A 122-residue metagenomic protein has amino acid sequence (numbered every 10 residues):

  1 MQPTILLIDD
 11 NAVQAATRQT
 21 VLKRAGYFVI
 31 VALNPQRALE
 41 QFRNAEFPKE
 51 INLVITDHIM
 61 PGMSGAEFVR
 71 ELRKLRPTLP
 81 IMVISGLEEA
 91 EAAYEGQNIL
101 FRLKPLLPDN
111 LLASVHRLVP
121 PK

Functional and structural regions predicted by a protein language model:
A12-V31, I99: Two-component/phosphorelay signaling modules centered on CheY-like receiver
Q19, L106-V119: C-terminal output helix
V31-L53: Acidic, metal-coordinating helix/loop segments flanking the phosphotransfer/catalytic sites of two-component signaling
N34, S64-E67: Acidic catalytic/metal-coordinating carboxylates
E40, A66-P77: Short amphipathic alpha-helix used as the core "switch/output" element in two-component signaling
D57: Active-site residues of response regulator receiver
M60: Receiver (REC) domain active-site loop signature in two-component systems and cognate sites in sensor histidine kinases
M82-S85: Hydrophobic/aromatic residues positioned on beta-strands within the core alpha/beta folds
